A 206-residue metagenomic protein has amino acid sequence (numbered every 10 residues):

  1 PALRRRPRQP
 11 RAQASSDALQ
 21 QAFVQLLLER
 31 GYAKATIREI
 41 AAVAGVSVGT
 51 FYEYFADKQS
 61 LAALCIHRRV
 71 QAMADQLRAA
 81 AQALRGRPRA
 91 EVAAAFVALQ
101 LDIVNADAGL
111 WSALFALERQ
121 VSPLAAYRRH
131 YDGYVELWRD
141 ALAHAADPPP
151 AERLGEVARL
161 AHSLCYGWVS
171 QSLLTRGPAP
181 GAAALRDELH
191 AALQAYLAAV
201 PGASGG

Functional and structural regions predicted by a protein language model:
P1-A14, P201-G206: N-terminal intrinsically disordered/low-complexity leader segments
R4, C65-V92: Amphipathic alpha-helical linker/stalk segments
A14, A18, L26-S60, L64: Helix-turn-helix
S15, L19-L27, M73, Q100 (+1 more regions): Short hydrophobic clusters on alpha-helical segments that form packing/core surfaces in small helical domains
Q71-L77, E91-A94, A98, D102-A106 (+4 more regions): Amphipathic alpha-helical packing segments from all-alpha helical-bundle domains
R78-A83, A113-S122: Short linear capping/connector segments at secondary-structure termini
S112-A116, L124, H144-A192, V200 (+1 more regions): Hydrophobic/aromatic-rich alpha-helical bundle segments in the mid-to-C-terminal region
